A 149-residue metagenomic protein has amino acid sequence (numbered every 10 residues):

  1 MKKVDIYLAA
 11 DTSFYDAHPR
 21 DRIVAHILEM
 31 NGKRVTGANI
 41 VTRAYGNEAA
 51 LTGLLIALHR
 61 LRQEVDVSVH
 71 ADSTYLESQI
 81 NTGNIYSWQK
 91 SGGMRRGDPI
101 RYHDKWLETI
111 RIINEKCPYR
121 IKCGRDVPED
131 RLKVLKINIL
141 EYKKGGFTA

Functional and structural regions predicted by a protein language model:
M1-E48, R60, I137, K143-T148: RNase H-like nuclease fold core
T12-H18, H59-V134: RNase H catalytic domain
A44-T52, I100-H103: Conserved phosphate-coordination/catalytic loops
A49, G53, G124-G146: Stable alpha-helical structural segments in soluble proteins, enriched in small hydrophobic residues
G53-L54, L58-H59: Acidic Gly/Asp/Thr-rich repetitive segments characteristic of extracellular carbohydrate-active and adhesion proteins
